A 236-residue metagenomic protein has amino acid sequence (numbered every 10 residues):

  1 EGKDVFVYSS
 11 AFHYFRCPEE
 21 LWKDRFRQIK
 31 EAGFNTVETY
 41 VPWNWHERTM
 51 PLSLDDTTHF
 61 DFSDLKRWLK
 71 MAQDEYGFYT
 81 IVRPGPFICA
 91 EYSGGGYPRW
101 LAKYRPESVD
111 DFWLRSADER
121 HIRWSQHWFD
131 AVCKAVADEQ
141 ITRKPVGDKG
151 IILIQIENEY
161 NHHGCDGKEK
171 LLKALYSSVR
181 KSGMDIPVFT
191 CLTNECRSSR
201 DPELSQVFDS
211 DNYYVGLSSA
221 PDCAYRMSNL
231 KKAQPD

Functional and structural regions predicted by a protein language model:
E1, D24-N35, C223-D236: Conserved oxyanion/phosphate-binding beta-strand-loop segments in alpha/beta enzyme cores
E1-H13: N-terminal small/glycine-rich loop or linker at the start of catalytic domains across soluble metabolic enzymes
A11-H13, Y40, E157, N212: Conserved residues at the C-terminal ends of beta-strands
F15-E31, C196-S199: Short, acidic/polar
C17-P18, E47-T49, D55, N161-D166: A generic structural signal for short coil/turn motifs at secondary-structure boundaries
W22-G96, L175-K181, D185: Aromatic-lined substrate-binding rim segments of carbohydrate-active enzymes
V82, P86-W124, D130-D236: Substrate-binding/catalytic cleft of secreted carbohydrate-active enzymes, primarily glycoside hydrolases
